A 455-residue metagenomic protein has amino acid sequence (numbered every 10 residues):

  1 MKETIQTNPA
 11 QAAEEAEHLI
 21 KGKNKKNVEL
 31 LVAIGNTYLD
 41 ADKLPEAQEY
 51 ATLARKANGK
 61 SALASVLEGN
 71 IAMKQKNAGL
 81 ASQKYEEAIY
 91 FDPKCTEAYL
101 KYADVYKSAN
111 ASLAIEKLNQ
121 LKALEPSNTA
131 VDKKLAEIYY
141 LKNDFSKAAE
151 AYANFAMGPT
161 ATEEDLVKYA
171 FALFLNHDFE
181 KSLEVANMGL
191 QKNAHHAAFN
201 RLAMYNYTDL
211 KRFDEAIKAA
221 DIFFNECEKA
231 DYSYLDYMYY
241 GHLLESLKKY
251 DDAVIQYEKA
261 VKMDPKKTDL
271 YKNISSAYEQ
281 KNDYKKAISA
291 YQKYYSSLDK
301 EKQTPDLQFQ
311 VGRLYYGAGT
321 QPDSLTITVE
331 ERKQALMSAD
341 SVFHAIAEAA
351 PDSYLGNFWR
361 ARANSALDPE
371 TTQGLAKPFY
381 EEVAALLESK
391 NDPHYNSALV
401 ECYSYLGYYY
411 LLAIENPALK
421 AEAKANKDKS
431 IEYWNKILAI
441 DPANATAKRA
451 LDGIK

Functional and structural regions predicted by a protein language model:
M1-E422, K429, R449-K455: Alpha-solenoid helical repeat scaffolds
E432-G453: Alpha-helical oligomerization segments
